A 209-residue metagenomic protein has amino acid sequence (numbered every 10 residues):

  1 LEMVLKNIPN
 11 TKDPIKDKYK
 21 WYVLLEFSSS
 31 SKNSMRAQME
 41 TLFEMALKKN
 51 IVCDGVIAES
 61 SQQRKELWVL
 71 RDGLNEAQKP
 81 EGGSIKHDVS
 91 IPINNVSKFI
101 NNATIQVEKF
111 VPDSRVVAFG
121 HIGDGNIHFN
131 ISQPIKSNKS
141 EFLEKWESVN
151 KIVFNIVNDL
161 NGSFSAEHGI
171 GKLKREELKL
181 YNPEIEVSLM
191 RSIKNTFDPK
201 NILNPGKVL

Functional and structural regions predicted by a protein language model:
L1-L209: Noncatalytic alpha-helical scaffold of FAD-dependent oxidoreductases
